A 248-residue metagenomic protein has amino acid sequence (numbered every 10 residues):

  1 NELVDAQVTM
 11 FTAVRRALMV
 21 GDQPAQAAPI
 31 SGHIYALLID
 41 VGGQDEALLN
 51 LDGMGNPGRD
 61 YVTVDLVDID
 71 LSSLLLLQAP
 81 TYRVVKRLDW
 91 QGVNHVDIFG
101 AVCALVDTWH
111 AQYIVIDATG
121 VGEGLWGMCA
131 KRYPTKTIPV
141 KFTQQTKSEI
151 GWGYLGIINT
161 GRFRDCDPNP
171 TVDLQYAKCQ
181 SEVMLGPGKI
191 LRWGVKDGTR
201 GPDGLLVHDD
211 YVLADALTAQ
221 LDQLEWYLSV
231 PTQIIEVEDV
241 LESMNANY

Functional and structural regions predicted by a protein language model:
N1-Q144, S148, W152, G156 (+1 more regions): RNase H-like, metal-dependent nuclease domains and their acidic two-metal-ion catalytic environment used
